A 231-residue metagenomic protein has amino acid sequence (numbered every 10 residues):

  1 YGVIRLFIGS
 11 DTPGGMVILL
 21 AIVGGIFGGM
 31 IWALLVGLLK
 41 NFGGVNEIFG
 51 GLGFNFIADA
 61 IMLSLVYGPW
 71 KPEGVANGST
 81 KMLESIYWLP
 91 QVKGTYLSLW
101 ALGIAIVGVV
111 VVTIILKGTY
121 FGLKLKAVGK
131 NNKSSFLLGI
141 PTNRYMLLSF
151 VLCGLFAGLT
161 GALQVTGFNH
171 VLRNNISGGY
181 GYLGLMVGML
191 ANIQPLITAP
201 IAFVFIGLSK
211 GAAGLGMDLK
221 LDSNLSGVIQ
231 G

Functional and structural regions predicted by a protein language model:
Y1-L34, S64: Membrane-embedded helix boundary and interhelical linker motif in transport proteins
G2-V3, I26-I31, N55-L63, A101-I114 (+5 more regions): Hydrophobic core segments of alpha-helical transmembrane domains in multi-pass membrane transport and ion-translocation
V3-S10, V36, A60-G68, A212-L221: Juxtamembrane membrane-interface segments at transmembrane alpha-helix termini
R5-L6, G37-N41, A127, A191 (+1 more regions): Transmembrane helix-loop junction
V23-G25, V151-Q230: Transmembrane alpha-helical segments in multi-pass inner-membrane proteins
K40-F42, L116, L190-A191, D218: Helix-capping/transition residues at the boundaries of transmembrane alpha-helices and the short helical linkers
E47, G51-G118, S223-L225: Transmembrane helix-bundle core of multi-pass membrane transporters and related energy-transducing complexes
T95-V171, P195-L196, P200: Helix-loop-helix "hairpin" substructures at the membrane interface of multi-pass membrane proteins
